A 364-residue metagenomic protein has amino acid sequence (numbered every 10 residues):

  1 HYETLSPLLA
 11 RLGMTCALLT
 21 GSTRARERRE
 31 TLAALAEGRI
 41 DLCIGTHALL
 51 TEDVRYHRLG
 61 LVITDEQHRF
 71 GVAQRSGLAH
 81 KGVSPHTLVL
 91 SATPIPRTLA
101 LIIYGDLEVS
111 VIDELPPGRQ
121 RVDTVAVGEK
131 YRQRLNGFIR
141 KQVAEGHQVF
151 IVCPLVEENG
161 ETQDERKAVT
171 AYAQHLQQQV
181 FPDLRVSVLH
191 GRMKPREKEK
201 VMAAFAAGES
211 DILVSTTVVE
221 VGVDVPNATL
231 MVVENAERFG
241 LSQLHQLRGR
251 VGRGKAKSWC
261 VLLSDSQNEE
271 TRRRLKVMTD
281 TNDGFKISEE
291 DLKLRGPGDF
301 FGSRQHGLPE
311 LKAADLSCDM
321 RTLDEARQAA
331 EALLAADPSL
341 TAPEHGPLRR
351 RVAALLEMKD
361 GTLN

Functional and structural regions predicted by a protein language model:
H1-K276, A336-S339, N364: Inter-lobe coupling/hinge segments of SF2-like helicase ATPases
K255-W259, Q267-N364: C-terminal accessory region of SF2 helicases/translocases
